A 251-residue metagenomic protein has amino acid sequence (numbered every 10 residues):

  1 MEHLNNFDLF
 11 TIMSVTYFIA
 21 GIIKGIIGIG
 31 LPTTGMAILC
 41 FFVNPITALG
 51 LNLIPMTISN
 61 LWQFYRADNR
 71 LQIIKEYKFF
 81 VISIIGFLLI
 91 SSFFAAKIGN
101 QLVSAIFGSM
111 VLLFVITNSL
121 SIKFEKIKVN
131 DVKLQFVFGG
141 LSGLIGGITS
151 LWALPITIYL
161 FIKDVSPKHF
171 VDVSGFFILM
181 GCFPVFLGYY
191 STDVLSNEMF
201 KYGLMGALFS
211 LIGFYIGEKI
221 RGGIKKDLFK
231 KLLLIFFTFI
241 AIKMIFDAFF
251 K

Functional and structural regions predicted by a protein language model:
M1-F42, F124-S174: Selected transmembrane alpha-helices and immediately adjacent juxtamembrane segments of polytopic inner-membrane
L9-F10, C40-T57, Q101-V111, G140-S150 (+1 more regions): Structural signature of hydrophobic alpha-helical transmembrane segments
P32, N44, G99, V103 (+2 more regions): A helix-boundary/kink motif common to multi-pass secondary transporters, especially Major Facilitator Superfamily
A37-I46, V81-I90, F114, Q135-G147 (+2 more regions): Small-residue-rich segments of transmembrane alpha-helices in multi-pass membrane proteins, especially helix faces
F41-P45, A67-I73, F161-H169, T192-S196: Juxtamembrane helix-boundary/capping and inter-helix hinge elements in multi-pass membrane proteins
L51-I54, F79-S83, I106-S109, D172-F176 (+1 more regions): Hydrophobic core positions of alpha-helical segments in small-molecule transporters and transporter systems
L51-N100, F183-D227: Selective hydrophobic functional segments
W62-N69, S92, K97, I106-N130 (+2 more regions): Transmembrane helix exit motif
